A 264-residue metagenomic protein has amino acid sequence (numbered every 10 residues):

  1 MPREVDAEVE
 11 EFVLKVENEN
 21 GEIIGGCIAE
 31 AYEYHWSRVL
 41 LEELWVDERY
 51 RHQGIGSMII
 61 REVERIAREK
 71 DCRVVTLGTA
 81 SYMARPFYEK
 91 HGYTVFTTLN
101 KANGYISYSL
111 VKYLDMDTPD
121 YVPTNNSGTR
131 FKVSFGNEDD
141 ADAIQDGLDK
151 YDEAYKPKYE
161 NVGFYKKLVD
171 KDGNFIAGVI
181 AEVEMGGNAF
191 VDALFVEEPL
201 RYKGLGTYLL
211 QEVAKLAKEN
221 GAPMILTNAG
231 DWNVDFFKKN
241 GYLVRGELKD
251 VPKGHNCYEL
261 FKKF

Functional and structural regions predicted by a protein language model:
M1-S37, E42, D47, F131 (+3 more regions): Acetyl-CoA-dependent GNAT
V16, I55, I60, L110 (+5 more regions): Fold-core signature of tandem repeat domains
H52-R65, K90, Y202-K215, A229: Conserved acetyl-CoA-binding loop-helix of GNAT-fold acetyltransferases
A67-A80, A217-G230: Conserved GNAT acetyl-CoA-binding A-motif
T76-G78, T94-V111, L226-N228, L243-F261: Conserved catalytic-core motifs of GNAT/GCN5-like acyltransferases
Y88, Y93, I144, F237-K238 (+1 more regions): Conserved active-site tyrosine of GNAT-family acetyltransferases
K112-N137: Conserved N-terminal entry element of GNAT/NAT acetyltransferase domains
